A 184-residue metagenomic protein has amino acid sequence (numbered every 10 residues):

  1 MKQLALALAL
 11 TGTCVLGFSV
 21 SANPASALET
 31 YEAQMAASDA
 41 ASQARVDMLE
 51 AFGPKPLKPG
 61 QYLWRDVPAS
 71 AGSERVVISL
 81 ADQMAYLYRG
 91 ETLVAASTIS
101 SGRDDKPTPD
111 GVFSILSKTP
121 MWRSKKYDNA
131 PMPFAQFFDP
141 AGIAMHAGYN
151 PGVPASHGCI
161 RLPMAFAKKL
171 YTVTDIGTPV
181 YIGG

Functional and structural regions predicted by a protein language model:
K2-F134, A141-G184: N-terminal pre-domains immediately preceding structured catalytic cores
